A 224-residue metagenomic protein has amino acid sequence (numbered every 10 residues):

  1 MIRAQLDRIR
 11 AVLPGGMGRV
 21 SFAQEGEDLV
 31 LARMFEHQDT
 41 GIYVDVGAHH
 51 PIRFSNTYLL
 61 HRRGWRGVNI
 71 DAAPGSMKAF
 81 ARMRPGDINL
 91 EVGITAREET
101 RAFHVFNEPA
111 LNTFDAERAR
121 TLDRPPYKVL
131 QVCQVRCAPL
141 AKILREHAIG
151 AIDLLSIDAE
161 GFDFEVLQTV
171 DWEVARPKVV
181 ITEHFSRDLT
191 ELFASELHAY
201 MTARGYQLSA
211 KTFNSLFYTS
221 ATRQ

Functional and structural regions predicted by a protein language model:
M1-Q224: Phosphate/nucleotide-binding beta-alpha loop and adjacent structural elements of enzyme active sites
